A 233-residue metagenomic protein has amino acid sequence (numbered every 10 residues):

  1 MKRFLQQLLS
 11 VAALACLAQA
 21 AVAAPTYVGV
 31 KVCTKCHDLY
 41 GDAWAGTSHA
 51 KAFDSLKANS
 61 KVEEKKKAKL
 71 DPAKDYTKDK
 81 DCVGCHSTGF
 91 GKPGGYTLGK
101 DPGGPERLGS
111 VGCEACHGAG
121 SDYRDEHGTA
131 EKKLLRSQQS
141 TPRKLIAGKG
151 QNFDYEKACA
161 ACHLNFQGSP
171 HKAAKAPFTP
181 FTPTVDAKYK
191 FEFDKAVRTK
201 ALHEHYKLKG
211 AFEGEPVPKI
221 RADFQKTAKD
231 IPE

Functional and structural regions predicted by a protein language model:
M1-A12: Bacterial N-terminal signal peptides that target proteins for export
L17-A18: N-terminal signal peptide c-region/cleavage motif recognized by signal peptidases
V22-G109, G120-N152, T182-E233: Sequence context of c-type cytochrome heme-c attachment sites
C33, C82, C113, C159-C162: Short cysteine-rich clusters marking metal-coordination/redox-active sites
H86, H117, H163: Helix-to-catalytic-loop junction in kinase catalytic cores
D122-R124, Q167-P177: Substrate-binding/catalytic groove segments of enzymes that remodel or degrade extracellular structural polymers
Q139-H171: Repeat-solenoid scaffold signature
K157, K172-P183, E192-D194: Compact mixed alphabeta submodule
